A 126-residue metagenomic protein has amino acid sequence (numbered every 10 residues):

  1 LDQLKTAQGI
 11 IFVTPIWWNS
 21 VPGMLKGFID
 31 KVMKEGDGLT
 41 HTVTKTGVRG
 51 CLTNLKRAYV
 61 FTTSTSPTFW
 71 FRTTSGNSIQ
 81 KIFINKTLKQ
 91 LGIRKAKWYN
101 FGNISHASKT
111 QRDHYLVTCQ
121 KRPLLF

Functional and structural regions predicted by a protein language model:
L1-K81: Helix-loop-strand module that forms the ligand-binding subsite of alpha/beta enzymes
W70-F126: Glycine-rich phosphate/pyrophosphate-binding loop and the adjoining helix
